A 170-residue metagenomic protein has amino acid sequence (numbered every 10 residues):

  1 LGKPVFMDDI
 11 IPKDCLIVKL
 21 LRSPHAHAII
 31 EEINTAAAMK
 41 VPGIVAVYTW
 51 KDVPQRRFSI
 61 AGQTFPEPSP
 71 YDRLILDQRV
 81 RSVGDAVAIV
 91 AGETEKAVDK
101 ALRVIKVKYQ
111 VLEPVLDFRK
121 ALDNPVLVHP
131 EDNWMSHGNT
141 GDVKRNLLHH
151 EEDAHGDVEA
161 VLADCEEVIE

Functional and structural regions predicted by a protein language model:
L1-D142, H150-D153, A160, D164-I169: Flexible, low-hydrophobicity surface segments
